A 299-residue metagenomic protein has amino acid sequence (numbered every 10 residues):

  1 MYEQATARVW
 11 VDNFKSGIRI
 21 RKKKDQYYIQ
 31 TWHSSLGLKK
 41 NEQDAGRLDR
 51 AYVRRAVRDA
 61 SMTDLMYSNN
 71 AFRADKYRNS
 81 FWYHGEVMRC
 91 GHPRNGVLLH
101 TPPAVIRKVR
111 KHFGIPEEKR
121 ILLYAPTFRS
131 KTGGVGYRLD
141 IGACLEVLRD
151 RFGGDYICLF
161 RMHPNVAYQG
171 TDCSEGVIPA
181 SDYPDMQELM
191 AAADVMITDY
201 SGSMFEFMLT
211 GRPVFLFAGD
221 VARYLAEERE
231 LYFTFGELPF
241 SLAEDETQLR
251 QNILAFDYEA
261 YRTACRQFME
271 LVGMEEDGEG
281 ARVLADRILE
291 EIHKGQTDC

Functional and structural regions predicted by a protein language model:
M1-A7, L159, P164-F205: Donor nucleotide-activated moiety binding/catalytic core segment of transferases that use nucleotide-activated donors
M1-H100: Active-site and donor-binding regions of nucleotide-sugar-utilizing enzymes
V9-W32, Y183-E228: A donor-sugar binding/catalytic signature common to diverse glycosyltransferases and related nucleotide-sugar
F14, N69-F72, P164, Y200 (+1 more regions): Helix N-cap/beta->alpha junction signal
I18-K24, R78-S80, A167-G176, F207 (+1 more regions): Short loop/helix-cap segments at secondary-structure boundaries that form the rim of catalytic
H92-D172, A243-D245, E276, G280-R282: Conserved catalytic-core segment of nucleotide-activated headgroup transferases in glycan assembly
D172-C173, G202-V272: Catalytic binding pocket for nucleotide-activated donors in carbohydrate/polymer assembly enzymes
D277-C299: C-terminal alpha-helical cap of glycosyltransferases
